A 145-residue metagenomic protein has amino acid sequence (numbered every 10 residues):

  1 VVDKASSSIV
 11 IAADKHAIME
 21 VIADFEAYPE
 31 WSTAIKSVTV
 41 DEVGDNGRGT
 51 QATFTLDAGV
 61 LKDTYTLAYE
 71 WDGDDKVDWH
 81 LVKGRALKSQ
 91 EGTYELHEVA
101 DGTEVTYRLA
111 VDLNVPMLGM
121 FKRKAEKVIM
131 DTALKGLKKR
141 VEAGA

Functional and structural regions predicted by a protein language model:
V1-G47, G136: Hydrophobic ligand-binding cavity/cleft-lining segments
D3, A13, F54, L81 (+1 more regions): Residue-level detector of alpha-helix boundaries and kinks
I9, L56, V128: A short glycine-/small-residue-rich loop at the edge of a beta-strand within enzyme catalytic domains
D14, D24-A27, D101, E126 (+1 more regions): Amphipathic alpha-helical protein-protein interaction surfaces
A23, E91, M120-F121: Generic recognition of short, well-ordered alpha-helical segments
P29-E30, S37, E42-G44, T55-E104 (+4 more regions): Hydrophobic-ligand binding "helix-grip"
T50-A52: Short, well-structured hydrophobic secondary-structure segments
A110-T132: A short acidic/glycine-rich loop-to-helix N-cap element
